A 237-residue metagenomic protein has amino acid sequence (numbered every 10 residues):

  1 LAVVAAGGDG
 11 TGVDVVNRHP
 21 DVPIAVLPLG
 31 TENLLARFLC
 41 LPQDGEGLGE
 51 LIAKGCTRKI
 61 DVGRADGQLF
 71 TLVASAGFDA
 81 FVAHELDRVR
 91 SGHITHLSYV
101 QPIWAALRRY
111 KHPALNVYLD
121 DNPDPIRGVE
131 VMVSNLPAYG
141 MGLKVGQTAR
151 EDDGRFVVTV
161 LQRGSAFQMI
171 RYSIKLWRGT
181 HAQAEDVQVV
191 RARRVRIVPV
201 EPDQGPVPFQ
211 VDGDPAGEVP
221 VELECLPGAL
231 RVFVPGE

Functional and structural regions predicted by a protein language model:
A5-G10: N-terminal glycine-rich "phosphate-gripper" loop used for MgATP/nucleotide binding and carboxylate activation
R18-E130: Catalytic core of DAGKc-family lipid kinases
S75, D79, M132-Q147, P215: Glycine-rich phosphate/pyrophosphate-binding beta-alpha loops
D79-V82, P125-R127, Y139-G142, A166-I170: Short acidic/glycine-rich loop or secondary-structure boundary segments that cap or lie
R90-S98, Y139-G142, Q147-Q168: Gly/Ser/Thr-rich active-site loops/lids in small-molecule metabolic enzymes that frequently grip phosphoryl groups
K111-P113, R127-V129, D152-V157, R191-R193: A generic structural signal for short beta-strands and their flanking turns/coil linkers
L119, P123-P125, R150, V160-E237: ATP/nucleoside-binding phosphotransfer catalytic cores, i.e., glycine-rich phosphate-binding loops
